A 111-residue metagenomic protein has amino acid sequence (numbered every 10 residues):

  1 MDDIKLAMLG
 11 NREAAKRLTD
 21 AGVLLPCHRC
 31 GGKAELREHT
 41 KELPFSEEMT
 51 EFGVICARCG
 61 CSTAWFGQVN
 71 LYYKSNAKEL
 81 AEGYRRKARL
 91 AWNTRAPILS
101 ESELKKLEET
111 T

Functional and structural regions predicted by a protein language model:
D2-A15, G32-L43: Short Cys/His-rich Zn2+-coordinating modules
R12-V23, P44-T50: Short, flexible, mixed-charge glycine/proline-rich loop motifs that serve as phosphate/nucleic-acid-contacting
L25-H28, V54-A57: Cys/His/Pro-rich metal-binding microdomains
G31-E51, S62-L71: Short recognition patches in nucleic-acid-associated and regulatory proteins
I55-P97: Short metal-binding segments enriched for Cys and/or His
